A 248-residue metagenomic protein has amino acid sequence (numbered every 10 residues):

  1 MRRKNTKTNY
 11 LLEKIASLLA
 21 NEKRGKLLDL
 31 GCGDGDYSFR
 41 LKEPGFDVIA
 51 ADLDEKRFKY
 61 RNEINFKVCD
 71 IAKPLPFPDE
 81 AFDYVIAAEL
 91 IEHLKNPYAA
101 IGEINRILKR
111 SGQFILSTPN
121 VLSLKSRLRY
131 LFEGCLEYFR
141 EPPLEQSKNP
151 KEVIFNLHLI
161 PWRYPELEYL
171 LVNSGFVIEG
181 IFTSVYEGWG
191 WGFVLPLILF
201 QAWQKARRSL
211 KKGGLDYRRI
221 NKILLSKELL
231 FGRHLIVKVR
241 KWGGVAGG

Functional and structural regions predicted by a protein language model:
R2-T6, Y10, D36, R40 (+3 more regions): S-adenosyl-L-methionine-dependent methyltransferase catalytic module, highlighting the catalytic core
K14-A20, G25-Y130, I236-K241: Conserved SAM-binding loop
V245-A246: Acidic, Ala/Val/Gly-enriched low-complexity intrinsically disordered segments
